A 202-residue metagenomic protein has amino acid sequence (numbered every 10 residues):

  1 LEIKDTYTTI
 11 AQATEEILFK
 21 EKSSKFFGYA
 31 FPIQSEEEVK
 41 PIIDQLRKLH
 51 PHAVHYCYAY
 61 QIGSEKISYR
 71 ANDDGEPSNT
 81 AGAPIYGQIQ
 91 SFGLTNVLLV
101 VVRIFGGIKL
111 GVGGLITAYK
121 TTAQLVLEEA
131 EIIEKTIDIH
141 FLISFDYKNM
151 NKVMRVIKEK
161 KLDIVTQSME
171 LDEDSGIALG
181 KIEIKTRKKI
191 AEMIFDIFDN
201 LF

Functional and structural regions predicted by a protein language model:
L1-T80, M169-E170, A191-E192, D196: C-terminal regulatory domains involved in ligand/effector binding and gene-expression control
S35-E36, D146-M150, E183-E192: Helix N-cap motif at beta-to-alpha junctions
R47, I89-Q90, K120, Q124-E131 (+3 more regions): Signal for well-folded cores of large energy- and translation-related assemblies
A53-C57, A130-I139, V165: Flexible, glycine/charged-enriched surface loops at secondary-structure junctions
A81-E128: Active-site beta-strand/loop microenvironment that shapes enzyme catalytic pockets
I132-Y147, A178-I182: Short glycine-/aliphatic-rich beta-strand segments at the starts of folded cytosolic domains
F145-I164, M193-I197: Short amphipathic alpha-helix segments
T166-F202: C-terminal accessory segment of soluble enzyme catalytic cores
